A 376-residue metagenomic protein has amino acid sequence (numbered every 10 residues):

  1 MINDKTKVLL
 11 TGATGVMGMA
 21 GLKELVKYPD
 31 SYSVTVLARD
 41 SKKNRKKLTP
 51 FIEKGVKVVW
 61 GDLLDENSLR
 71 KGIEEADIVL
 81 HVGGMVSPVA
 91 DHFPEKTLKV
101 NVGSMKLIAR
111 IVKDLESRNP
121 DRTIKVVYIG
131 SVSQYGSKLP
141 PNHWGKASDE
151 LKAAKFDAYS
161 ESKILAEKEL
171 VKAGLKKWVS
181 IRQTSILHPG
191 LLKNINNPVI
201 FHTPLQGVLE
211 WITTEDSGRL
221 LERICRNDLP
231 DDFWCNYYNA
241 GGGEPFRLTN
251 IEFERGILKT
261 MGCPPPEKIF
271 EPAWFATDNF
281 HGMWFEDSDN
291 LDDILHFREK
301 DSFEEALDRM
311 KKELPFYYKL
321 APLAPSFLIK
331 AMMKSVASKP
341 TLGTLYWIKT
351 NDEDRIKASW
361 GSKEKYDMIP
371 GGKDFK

Functional and structural regions predicted by a protein language model:
T6-Y28: N-terminal Rossmann NAD(P)H-binding glycine-rich loop of SDR-like oxidoreductase domains
I52-G103: NAD(P)H-binding glycine-rich loop region in Rossmannoid oxidoreductase-like domains and their noncatalytic homologs
L64, K96-L107, A153, D157 (+2 more regions): Glycine-rich NAD(P)-binding loop of the Rossmann-fold in SDR/ketoreductase-type enzymes
M85, K106-F156, V179: Conserved Rossmann-fold NAD(P)-dependent oxidoreductase catalytic core, especially the SDR/UDP-sugar
K155-D157, T184-L191, T203-E215, G242-P245: Glycine-rich "substrate-gating" loop/helix at the edge of Rossmann-like oxidoreductase active sites
E161, T203-D228, N236: Substrate-positioning beta->alpha
A166-G190, D232: Conserved beta-loop-beta element that borders a ligand/cofactor-binding pocket
R223-S288, D293-I294, E304-R309, E313 (+3 more regions): Mid/C-terminal beta-alpha module of Rossmann-like enzyme folds, strongest in SDR-family dehydrogenases/epimerases
